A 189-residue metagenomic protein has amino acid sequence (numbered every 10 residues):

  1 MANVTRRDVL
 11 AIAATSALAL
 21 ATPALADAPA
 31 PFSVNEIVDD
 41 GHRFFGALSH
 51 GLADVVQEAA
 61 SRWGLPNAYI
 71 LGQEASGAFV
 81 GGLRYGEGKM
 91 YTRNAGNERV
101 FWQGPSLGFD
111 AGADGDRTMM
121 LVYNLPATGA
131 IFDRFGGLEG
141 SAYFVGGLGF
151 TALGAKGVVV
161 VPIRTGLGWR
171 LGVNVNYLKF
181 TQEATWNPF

Functional and structural regions predicted by a protein language model:
M1-S16: N-terminal secretory signal peptides and thylakoid transit peptides that target proteins across membranes
L18-A19, Q182: A generic secondary-structure boundary signal that marks alpha-helix termini
A21-P23: N-terminal signal peptide c-region/cleavage motif recognized by signal peptidases
D27-F189: Small-residue-enriched, tightly packed secondary-structure blocks
